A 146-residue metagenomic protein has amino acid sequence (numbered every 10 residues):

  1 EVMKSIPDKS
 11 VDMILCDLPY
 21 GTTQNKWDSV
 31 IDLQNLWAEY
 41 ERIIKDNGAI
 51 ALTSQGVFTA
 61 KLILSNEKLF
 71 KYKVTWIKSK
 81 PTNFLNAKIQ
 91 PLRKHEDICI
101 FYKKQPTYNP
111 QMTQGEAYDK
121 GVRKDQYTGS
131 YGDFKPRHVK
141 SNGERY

Functional and structural regions predicted by a protein language model:
E1-Y146: Core catalytic lobe of class I
